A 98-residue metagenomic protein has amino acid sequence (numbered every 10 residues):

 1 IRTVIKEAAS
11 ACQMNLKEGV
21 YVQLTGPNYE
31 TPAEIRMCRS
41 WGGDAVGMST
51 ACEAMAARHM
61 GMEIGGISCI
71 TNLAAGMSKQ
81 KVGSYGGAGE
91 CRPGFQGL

Functional and structural regions predicted by a protein language model:
I1-K81, Y85, G89-R92, G97: Glycine-rich phosphate- or other oxyanion-binding loops that anchor nucleotides, phosphorylated ligands
